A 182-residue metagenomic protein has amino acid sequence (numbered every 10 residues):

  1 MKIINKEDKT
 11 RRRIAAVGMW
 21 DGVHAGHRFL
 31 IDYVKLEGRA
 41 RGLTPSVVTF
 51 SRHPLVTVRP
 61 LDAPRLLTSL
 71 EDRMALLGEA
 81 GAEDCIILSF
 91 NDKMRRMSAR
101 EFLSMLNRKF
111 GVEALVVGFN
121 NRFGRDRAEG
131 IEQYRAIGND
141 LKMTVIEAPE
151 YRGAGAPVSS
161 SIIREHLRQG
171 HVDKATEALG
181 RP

Functional and structural regions predicted by a protein language model:
M1-P182: Nucleotidyltransferase catalytic core that binds NTPs
